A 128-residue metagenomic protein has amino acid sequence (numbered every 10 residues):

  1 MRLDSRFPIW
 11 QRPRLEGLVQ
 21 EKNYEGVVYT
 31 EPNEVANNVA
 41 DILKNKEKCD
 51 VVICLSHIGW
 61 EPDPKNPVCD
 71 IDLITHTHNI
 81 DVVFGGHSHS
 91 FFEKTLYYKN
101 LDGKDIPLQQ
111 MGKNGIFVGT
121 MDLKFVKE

Functional and structural regions predicted by a protein language model:
M1-E128: Acidic, metal/ion-coordinating pockets
